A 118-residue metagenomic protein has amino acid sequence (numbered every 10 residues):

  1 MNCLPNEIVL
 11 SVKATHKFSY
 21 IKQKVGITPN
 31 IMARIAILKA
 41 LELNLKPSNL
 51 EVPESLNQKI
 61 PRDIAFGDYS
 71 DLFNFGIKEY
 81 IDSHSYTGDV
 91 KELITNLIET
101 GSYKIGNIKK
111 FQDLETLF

Functional and structural regions predicted by a protein language model:
L4, S11-I31, I35, K59: Surface-exposed, Lys/Arg-rich phosphate-binding patches that contact polyanionic backbones
V9-L10, Y69: A generic short alpha-helical patch detector that favors 3-5-residue windows in or near N-terminal regions
Q23-P29, D68, S85-E92: Structural motif
I27-E51: Short, basic amphipathic alpha-helical segments that act as recognition/interaction helices in nucleic-acid-binding
P29, R34-I37, Y69-N74, I94: Short runs of predominantly hydrophobic/aromatic residues within well-ordered alpha helices that form helix-helix
E42-D82: Short, positively charged interaction helices/loops
G76-F118: Low-complexity intrinsically disordered segments
